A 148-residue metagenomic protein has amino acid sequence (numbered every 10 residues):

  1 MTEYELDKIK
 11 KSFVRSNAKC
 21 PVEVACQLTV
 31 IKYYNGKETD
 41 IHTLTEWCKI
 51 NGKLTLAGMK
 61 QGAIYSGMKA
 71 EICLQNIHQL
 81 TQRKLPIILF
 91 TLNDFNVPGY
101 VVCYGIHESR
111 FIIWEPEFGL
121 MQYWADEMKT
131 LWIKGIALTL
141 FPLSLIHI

Functional and structural regions predicted by a protein language model:
M1-W132: Conserved active-site-adjacent core of cysteine acyl-enzyme catalytic domains
K134-L138: Disulfide-stabilized extracellular recognition modules
I146-I148: Conserved small/polar residues in nucleotide/adenosyl-binding loops
